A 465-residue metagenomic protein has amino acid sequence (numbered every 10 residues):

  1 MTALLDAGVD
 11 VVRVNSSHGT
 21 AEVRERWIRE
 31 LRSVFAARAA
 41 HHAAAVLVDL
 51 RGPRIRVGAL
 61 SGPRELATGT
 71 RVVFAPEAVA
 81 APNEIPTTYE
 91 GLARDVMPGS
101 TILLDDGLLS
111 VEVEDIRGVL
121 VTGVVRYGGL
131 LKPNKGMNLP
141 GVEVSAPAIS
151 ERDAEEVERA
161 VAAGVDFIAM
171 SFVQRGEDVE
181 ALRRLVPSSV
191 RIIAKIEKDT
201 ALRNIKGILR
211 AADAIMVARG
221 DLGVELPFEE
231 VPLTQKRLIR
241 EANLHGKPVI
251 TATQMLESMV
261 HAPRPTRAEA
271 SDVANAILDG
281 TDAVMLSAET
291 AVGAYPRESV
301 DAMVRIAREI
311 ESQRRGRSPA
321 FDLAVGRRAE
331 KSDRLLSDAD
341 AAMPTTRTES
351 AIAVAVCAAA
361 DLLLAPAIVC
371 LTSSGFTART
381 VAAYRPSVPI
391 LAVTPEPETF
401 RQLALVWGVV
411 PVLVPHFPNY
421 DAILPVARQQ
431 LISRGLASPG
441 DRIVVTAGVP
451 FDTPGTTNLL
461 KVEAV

Functional and structural regions predicted by a protein language model:
M1-V465: Non-catalytic helical/linker scaffolds that mediate oligomerization, partner binding, and domain coupling around large
